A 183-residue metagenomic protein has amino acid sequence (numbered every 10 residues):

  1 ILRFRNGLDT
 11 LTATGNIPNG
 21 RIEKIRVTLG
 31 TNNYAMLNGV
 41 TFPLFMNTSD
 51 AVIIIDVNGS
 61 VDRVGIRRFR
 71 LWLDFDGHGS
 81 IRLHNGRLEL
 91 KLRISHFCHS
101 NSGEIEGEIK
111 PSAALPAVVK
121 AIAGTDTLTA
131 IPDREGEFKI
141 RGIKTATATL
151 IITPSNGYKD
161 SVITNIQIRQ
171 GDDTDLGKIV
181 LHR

Functional and structural regions predicted by a protein language model:
I1-R183: A short, solvent-exposed, low-complexity linear motif enriched for acidic/polar residues with Pro/Gly/Ser/Thr
